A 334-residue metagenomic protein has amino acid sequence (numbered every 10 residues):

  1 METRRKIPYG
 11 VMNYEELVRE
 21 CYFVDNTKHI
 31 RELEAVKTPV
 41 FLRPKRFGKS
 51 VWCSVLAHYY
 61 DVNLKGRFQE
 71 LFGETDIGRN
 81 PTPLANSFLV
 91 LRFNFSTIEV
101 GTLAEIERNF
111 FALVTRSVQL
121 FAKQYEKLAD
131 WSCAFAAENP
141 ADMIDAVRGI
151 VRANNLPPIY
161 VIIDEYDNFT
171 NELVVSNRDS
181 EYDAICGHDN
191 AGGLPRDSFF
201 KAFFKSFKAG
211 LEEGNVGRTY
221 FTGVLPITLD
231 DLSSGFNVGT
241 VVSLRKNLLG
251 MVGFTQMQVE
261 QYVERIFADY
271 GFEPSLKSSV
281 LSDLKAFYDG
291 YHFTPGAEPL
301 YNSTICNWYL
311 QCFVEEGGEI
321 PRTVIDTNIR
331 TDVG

Functional and structural regions predicted by a protein language model:
E2-R31: N-terminal pre-Walker A segment at the start of P-loop NTPase domains
E15, D61-K123: P-loop NTPase motor core
P44-K45: The conserved Walker
K49: Conserved lysine of the Walker
A146-R152, D183-G217: Substrate-engagement module of ASCE P-loop NTPases
L156-G193: Conserved P-loop NTPase "ATPase switch" module shared by AAA+ and STAND
I162-D164, K201-A202, G217-V224: Structural recognition of the conserved hydrophobic beta-strand(s) that form the central parallel beta-sheet of P-loop
T228-G235, V242-Q311: Amphipathic alpha-helical segments of the small helical/lid subdomains adjacent to P-loop NTPase cores
